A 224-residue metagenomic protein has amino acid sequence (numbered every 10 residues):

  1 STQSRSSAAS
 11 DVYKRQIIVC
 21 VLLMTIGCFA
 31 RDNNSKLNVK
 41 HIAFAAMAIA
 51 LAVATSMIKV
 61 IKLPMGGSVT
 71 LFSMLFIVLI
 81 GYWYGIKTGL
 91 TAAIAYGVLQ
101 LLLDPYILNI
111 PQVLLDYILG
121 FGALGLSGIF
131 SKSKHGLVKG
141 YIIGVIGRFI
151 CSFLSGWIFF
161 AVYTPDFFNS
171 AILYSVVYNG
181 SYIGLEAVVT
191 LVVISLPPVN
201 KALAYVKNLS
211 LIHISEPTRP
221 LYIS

Functional and structural regions predicted by a protein language model:
T2-Y13, E216-R219: Short, small-residue-biased leader/transition segments that mark boundaries at the very start of proteins
K14-L79: Hydrophobic transmembrane alpha-helices
I42-A46, L90-I94, V113-L114, V138-I142 (+1 more regions): Hydrophobic alpha-helical transmembrane segments
T55-V69, I94-I129, F160-D166: Interfacial aromatic-anchored transmembrane helix boundaries in multi-pass membrane proteins
L71-G89, L126-S127: Generic transmembrane alpha-helix motif of multi-pass integral membrane proteins
F121, G125, V145-I158: Mid-bilayer segments of alpha-helical transmembrane spans in multi-pass integral membrane proteins that mediate
K132-F153, A171: Internal alpha-helical transmembrane segments of multi-pass membrane proteins
I172-V189: Individual transmembrane alpha-helices with interfacial aromatic-anchor signatures
